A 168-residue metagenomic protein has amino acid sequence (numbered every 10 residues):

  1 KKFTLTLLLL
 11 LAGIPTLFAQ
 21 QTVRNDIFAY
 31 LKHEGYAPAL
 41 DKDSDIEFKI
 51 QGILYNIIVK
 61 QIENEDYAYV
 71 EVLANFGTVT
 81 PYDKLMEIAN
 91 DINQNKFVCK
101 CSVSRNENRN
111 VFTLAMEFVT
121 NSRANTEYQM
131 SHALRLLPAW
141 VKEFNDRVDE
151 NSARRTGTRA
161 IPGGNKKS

Functional and structural regions predicted by a protein language model:
F3-I14: Sec-dependent N-terminal signal peptides
I14-Q20: Sec/Tat signal peptide C-region and signal peptidase I cleavage site
Q20-I27, K167: Cleaved targeting-peptide boundary
N25-A29, R135, A139-K142, D146: Solvent-exposed, polar/charged alpha-helical surfaces in well-ordered, non-transmembrane soluble domains, broadly
A29, H33-P81: Ser/Thr-rich, low-complexity intrinsically disordered terminal regions
V72-V111, A115: Short, internal acidic amphipathic alpha-helical interface segments that mediate docking to partner proteins
S102-K142: A short, solvent-exposed beta-edge/loop patch
D146-S168: Short, highly charged C-terminal tails/helix-capping segments
